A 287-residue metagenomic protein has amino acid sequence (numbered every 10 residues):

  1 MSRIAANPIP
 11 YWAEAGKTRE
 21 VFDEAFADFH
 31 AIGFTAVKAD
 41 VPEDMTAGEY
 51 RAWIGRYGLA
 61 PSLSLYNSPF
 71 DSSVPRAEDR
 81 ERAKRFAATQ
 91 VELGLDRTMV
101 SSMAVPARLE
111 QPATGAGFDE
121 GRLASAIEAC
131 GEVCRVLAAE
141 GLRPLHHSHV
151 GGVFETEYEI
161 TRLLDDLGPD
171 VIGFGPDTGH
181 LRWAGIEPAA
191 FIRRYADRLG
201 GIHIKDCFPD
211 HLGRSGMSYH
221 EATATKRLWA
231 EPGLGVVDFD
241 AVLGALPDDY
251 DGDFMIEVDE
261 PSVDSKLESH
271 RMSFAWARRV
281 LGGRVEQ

Functional and structural regions predicted by a protein language model:
M1-D96, E120, P169, G173 (+2 more regions): N-terminal pre-domain/capping segments
A6-P10, A39-V41, P61-F70, V100-S102 (+4 more regions): A cross-domain feature marking catalytic cores of carbohydrate-active enzymes and several ubiquitous metabolic/repair
A13-K17, A36-E49, P69-E81, R108 (+5 more regions): Acidic-and-aromatic substrate-binding clefts and catalytic sites of carbohydrate-active enzymes
T18-E20, A104-Q111, H211-T223: Short, flexible, mixed-charge acidic loops at enzyme active sites
V37, G131-V236, V285: Acidic/histidine-rich catalytic cores of soluble enzymes
R76-F174, E268: Active-site acidic/histidine proton-transfer and metal-coordination neighborhood in alpha/beta enzyme cores
G233-D248: A short, acidic, amphipathic alpha-helical segment used as a generic capping/interface helix at domain edges
